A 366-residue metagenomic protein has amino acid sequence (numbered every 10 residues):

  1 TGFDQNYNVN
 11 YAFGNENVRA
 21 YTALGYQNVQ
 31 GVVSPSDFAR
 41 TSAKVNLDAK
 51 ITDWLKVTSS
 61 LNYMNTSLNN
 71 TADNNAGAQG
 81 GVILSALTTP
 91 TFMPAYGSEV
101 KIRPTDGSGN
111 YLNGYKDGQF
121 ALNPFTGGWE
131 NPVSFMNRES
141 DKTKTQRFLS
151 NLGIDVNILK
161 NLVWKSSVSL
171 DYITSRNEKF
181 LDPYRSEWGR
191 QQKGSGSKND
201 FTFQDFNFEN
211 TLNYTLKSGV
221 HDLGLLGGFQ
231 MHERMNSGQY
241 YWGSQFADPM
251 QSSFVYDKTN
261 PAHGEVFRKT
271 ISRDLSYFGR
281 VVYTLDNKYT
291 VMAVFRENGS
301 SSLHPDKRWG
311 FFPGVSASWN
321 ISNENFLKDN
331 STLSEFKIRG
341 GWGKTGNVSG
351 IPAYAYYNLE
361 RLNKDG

Functional and structural regions predicted by a protein language model:
T1, V32-S36, S42, N46-R147 (+3 more regions): Surface-exposed loop/interface segments of Gram-negative outer-membrane beta-barrel transport/assembly proteins
Q5-Y7, L275-Y277: Short beta-strand or tight-loop elements that sit immediately N-terminal to catalytic metal-binding acidic residues
N6-N28, V32, K44-K50, T58-S60 (+2 more regions): Predominantly transmembrane beta-strands of Gram-negative outer membrane beta-barrel pores used for transport
V9-N15, V45-A49, S150-V156, N210-Y214 (+4 more regions): Residues on the lipid-exposed face of transmembrane beta-strands in outer-membrane beta-barrel proteins
A20, Y277-F295: Short, contiguous hydrophobic alpha-helices characteristic of membrane insertion segments
L24-Q30, V291-S300, G340-W342: Transmembrane beta-strand segments that form the barrel wall of outer-membrane beta-barrel proteins
P305-W309: Short glycine/threonine-rich loop-to-helix capping motif typified by GTGT followed within a few residues by an Asp-Pro
